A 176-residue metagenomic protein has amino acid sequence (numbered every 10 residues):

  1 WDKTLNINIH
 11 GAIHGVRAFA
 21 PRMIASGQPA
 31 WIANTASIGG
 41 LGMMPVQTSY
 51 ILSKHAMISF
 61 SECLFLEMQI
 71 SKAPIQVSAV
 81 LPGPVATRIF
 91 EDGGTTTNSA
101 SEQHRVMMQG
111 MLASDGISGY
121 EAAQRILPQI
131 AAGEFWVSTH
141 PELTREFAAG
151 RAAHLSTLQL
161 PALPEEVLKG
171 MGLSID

Functional and structural regions predicted by a protein language model:
W1-D2: Substrate-binding pocket helix/loop in short-chain dehydrogenase/reductase
V16, S53: Active-site helix of classical SDR
A18-Q28: A short helix-coil junction within the Rossmann-fold of NAD(P)-dependent oxidoreductases
A20, A56, S61-I70, Q76: Catalytic Tyr-X3-Lys helix of short-chain dehydrogenase/reductase
S37: Residue(s) in the substrate-gating loop at a strand-loop-helix junction that position the organic substrate next
M44-T48: Active-site loop immediately N-terminal to the catalytic Tyr-X3-Lys motif of short-chain dehydrogenase/reductase
Q69-P141: SDR active-site lid
